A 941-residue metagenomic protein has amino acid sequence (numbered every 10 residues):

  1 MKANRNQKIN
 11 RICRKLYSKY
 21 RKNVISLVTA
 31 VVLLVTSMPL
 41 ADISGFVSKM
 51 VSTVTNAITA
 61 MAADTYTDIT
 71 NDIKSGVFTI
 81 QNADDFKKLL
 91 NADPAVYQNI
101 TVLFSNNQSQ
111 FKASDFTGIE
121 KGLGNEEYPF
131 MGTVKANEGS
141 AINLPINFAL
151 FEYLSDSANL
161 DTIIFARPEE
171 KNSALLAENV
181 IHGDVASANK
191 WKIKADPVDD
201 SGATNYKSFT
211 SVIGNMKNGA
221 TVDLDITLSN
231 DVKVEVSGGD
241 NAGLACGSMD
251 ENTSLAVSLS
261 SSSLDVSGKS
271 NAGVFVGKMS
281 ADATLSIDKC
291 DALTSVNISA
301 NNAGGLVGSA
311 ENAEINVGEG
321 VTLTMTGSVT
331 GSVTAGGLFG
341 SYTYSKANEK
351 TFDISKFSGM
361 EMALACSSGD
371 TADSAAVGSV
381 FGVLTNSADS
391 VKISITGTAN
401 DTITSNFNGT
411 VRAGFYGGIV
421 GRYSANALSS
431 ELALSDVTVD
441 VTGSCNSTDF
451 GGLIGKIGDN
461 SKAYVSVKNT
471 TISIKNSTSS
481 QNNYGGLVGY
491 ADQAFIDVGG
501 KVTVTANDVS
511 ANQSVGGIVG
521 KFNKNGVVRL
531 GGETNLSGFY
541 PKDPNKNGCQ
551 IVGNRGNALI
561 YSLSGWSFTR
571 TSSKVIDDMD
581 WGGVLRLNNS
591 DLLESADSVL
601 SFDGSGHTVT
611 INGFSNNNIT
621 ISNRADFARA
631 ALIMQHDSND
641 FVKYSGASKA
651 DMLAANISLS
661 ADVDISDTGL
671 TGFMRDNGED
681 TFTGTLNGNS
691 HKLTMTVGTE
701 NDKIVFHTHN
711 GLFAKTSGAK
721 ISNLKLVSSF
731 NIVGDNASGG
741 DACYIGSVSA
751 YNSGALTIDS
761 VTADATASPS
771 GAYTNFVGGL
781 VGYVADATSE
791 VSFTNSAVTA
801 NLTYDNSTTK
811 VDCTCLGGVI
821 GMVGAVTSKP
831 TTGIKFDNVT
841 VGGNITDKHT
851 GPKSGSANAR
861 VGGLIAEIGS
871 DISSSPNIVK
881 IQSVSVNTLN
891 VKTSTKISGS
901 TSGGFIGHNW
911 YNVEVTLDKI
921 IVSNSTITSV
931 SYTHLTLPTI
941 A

Functional and structural regions predicted by a protein language model:
M1-F46: Gram-positive cell-envelope targeting signals
G45-L935, A941: Surface-exposed repetitive/solenoidal architectures
